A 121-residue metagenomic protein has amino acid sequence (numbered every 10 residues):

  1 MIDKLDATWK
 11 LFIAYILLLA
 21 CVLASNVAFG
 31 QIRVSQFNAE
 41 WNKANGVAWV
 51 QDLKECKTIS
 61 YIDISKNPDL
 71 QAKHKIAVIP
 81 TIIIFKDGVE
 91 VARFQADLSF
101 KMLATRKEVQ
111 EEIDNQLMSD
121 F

Functional and structural regions predicted by a protein language model:
I2-I16: Bacterial N-terminal signal peptides that target proteins for export
A28-S60: Local sequence-structure signature of Cys/Sec-based thiol-disulfide redox active-site neighborhoods
E40-K43, N67, V89-E90, S99-F100: Solvent-exposed loop/turn segments at secondary-structure junctions within structured extracellular/periplasmic domains
I64-Q71: N-terminal post-signal-peptidase region of extra-cytosolic proteins
H74-F85: Structural micro-motif
I84-F121: Non-catalytic, surface beta->alpha helical segment in thiol-disulfide oxidoreductase systems
